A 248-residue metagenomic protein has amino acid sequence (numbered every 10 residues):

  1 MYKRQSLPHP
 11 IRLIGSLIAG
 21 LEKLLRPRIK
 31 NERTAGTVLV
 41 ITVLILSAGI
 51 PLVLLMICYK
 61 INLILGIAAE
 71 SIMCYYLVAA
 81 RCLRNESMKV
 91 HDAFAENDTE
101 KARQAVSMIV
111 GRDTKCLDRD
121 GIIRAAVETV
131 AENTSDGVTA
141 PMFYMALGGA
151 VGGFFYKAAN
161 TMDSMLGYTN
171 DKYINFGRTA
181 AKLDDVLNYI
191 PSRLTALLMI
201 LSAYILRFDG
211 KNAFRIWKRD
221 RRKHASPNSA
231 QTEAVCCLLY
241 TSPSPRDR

Functional and structural regions predicted by a protein language model:
M1-Q5, Y240-D247: Conserved small/polar residues in nucleotide/adenosyl-binding loops
S6, E32-A196, P227-A234: "…together with the soluble PPM/PP2C metallo-phosphatase catalytic core" -> "…together with the soluble PPM/PP2C
H9-G20, L25, D171-Y204, F208-E233: Divalent-cation-assisted or electrostatically stabilized phosphate/pyrophosphate-binding catalytic cores
A19-K30, M56-Y59: Hydrophobic or amphipathic, alpha-helical segments that drive membrane association/targeting
C116, K223, S242, R246-R248: Aromatic-capped, Gly/Pro-kinked transmembrane alpha-helices
G148-G152, S202-R207, S242, R246: Short helix-capping/linker segments at secondary-structure and domain boundaries
